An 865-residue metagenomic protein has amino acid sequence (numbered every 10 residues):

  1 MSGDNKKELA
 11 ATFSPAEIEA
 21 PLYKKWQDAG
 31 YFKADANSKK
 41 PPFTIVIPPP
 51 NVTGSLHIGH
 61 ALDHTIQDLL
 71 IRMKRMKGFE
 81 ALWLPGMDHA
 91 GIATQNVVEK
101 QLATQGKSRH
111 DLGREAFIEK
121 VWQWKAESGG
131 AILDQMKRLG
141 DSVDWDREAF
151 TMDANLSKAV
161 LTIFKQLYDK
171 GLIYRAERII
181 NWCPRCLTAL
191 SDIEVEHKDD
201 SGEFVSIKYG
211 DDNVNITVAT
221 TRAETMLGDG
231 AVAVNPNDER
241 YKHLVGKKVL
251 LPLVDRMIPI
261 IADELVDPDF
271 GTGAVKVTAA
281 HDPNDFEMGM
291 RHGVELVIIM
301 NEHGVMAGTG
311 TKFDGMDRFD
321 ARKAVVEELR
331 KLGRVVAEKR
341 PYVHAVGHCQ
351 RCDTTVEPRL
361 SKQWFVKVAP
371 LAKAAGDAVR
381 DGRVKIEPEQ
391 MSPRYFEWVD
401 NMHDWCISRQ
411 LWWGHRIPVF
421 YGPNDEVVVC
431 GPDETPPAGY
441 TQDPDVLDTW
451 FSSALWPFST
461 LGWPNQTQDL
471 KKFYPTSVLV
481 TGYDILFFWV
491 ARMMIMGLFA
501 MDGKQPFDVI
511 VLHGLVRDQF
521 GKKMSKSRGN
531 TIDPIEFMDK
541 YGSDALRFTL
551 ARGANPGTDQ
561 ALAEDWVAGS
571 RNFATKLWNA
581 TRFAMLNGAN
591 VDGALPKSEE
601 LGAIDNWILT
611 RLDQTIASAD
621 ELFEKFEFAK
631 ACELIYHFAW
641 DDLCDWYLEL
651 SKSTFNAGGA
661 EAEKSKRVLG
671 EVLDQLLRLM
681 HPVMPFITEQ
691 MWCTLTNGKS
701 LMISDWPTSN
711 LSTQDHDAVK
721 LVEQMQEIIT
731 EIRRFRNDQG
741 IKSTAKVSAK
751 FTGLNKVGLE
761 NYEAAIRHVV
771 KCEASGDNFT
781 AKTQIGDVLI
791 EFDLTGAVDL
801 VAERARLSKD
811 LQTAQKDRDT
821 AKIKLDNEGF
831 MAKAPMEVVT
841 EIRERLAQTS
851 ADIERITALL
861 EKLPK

Functional and structural regions predicted by a protein language model:
S2-K7, T12, P21, K25-A29 (+11 more regions): Residue patterns forming the tRNA-binding/recognition surfaces of aminoacyl-tRNA synthetases and related DALR
D4-V46, V98-E99, V121-Q135, D238-L265 (+4 more regions): Conserved oxyanion/phosphate-binding beta-strand-loop segments in alpha/beta enzyme cores
F32-D35, F43-N96, K100: N-terminal cofactor/phosphate-binding cores enriched in small/glycine residues, especially glycine-rich loops such as
S38-K40, P48-P49, L82-Q95, E148-L156 (+3 more regions): Short, solvent-exposed turn/loop segments enriched in Gly/Ser/Thr/Pro and often Arg
T65-L82, P283-G293, V326, I485-G503 (+1 more regions): Metal-dependent nuclease catalytic cores in nucleic-acid-processing enzymes, especially RNase H-like/related
R72-E80, Q101-R114, D134, R138-V143 (+17 more regions): Secondary-structure transition/capping motifs at alpha-helix termini and the adjoining loop/turn into the next element
E80, A223-H303, R330, V770-E773: Catalytic alpha/beta core of large soluble enzyme barrels
S206, E397-F451, L455, F499-S543 (+2 more regions): Feature 926 captures the class I aminoacyl-tRNA synthetase adenylation module centered on the KMSKS loop
